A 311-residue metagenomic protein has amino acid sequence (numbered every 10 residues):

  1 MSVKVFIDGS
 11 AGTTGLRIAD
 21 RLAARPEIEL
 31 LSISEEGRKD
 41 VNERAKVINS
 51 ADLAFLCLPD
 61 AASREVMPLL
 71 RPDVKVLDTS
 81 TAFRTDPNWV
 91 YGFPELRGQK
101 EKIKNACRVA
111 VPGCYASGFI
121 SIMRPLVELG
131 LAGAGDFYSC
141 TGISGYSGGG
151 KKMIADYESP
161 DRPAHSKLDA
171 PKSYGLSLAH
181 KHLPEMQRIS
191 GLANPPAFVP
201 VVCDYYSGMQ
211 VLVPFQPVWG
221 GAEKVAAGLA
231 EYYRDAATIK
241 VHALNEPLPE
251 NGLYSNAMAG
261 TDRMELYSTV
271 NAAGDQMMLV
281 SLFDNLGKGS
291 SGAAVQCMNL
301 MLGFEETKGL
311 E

Functional and structural regions predicted by a protein language model:
M1-Y174, T269-A272, K308-L310: N-terminal Rossmann-like NAD(P) cofactor-binding subdomain of oxidoreductases, focused on the glycine-rich
A11-A45, D136-F137, T141, Y146-L279: C-terminal substrate-binding/catalytic lobe of Rossmann-fold NAD(P)-dependent oxidoreductases
T14, A54, D78-F83, S159 (+3 more regions): Short secondary-structure transition/capping segments
A19, I120-V127, L183-Q187, A230 (+2 more regions): Predominant activation on well-ordered alpha-helical scaffold segments within soluble catalytic domains
V109, V225-L229, A294: PAPS/PAP-binding and catalytic site of the sulfotransferase fold
G118, G221, G289-S290: Secondary-structure boundary/capping motif
L131-A132, L192, F304: Helix N-cap/coil-helix junction residues
R263-E311: NAD(P)-dependent Rossmann-like dehydrogenase/reductase catalytic/cofactor-binding core
